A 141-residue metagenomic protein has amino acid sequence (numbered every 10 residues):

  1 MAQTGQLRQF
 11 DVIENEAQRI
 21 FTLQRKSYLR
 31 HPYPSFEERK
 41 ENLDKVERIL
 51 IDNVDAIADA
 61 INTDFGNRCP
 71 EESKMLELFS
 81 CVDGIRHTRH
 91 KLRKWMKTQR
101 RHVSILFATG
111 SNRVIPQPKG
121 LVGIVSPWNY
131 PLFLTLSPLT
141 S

Functional and structural regions predicted by a protein language model:
M1-R113, K119: N-terminal Rossmann-like NAD(P)+-binding subdomain of aldehyde/semialdehyde dehydrogenases
H102-S141: Conserved small-residue-rich beta-alpha loop and adjacent elements that most often cradle the phosphate/pyrophosphate
